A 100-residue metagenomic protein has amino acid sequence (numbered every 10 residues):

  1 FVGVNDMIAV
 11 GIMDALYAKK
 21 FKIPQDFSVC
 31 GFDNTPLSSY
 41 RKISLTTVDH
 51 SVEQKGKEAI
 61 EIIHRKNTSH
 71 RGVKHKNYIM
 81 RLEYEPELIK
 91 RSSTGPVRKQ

Functional and structural regions predicted by a protein language model:
V2-K99: Flexible loop/turn connectors
